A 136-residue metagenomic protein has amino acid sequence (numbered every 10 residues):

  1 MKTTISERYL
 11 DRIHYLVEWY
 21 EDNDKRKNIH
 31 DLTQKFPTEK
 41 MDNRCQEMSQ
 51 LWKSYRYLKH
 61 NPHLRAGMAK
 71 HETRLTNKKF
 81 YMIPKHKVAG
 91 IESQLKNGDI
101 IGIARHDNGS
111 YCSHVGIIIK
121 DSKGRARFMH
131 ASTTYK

Functional and structural regions predicted by a protein language model:
M1-F80, K96, G102, G124 (+1 more regions): Acidic/His-rich structured neighborhood in mature extracellular/periplasmic domains
M82-I91: Short alpha-helix capping/helix-loop boundary micro-motifs
V88, I103-R105: Intrinsically disordered, low-complexity segments enriched in polar/charged residues with Gly/Pro, especially when
G90-Q94, S110: Short, surface-exposed secondary-structure edge patches
I100-G102, G109-A126: Catalytic nucleophile-His microenvironment captured as a short glycine-rich beta-strand/loop that brackets
K136: Conserved catalytic-core surface of thiol
